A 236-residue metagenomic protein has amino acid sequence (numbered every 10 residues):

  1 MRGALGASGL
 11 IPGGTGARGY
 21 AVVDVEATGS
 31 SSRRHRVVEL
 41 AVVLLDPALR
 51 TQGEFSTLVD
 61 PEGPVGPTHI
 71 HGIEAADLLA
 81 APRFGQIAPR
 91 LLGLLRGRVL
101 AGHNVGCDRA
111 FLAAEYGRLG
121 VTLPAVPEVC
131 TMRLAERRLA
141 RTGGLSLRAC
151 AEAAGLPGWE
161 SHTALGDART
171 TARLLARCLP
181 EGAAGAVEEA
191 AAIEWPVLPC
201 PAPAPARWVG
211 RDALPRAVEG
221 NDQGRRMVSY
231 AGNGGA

Functional and structural regions predicted by a protein language model:
M1-E128, A140-L145, A149-H162: Conserved non-catalytic scaffold segment of RNase H-like nuclease domains
M1-P12, R173-A236: Acidic two-metal-ion nuclease catalytic site recognized across multiple nuclease folds, prominently DnaQ/RNase D-T
T131-L134: P-loop NTPase motor-domain active sites and their immediate coupling elements
T163-R177: Acidic, divalent-metal-coordinating active-site segment for phosphoryl/phosphodiester hydrolysis, typified by short
